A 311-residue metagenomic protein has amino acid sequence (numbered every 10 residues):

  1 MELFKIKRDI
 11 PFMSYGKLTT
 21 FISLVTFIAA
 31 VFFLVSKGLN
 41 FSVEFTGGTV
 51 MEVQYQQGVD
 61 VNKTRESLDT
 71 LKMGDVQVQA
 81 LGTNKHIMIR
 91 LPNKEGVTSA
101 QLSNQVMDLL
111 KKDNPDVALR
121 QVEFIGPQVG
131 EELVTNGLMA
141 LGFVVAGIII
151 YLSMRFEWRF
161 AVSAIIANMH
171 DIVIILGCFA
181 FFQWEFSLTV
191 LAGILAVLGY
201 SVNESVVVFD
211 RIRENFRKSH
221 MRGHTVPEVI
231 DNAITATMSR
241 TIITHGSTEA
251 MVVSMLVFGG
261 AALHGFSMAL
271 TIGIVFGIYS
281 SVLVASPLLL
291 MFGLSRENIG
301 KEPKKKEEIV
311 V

Functional and structural regions predicted by a protein language model:
M1-V311: A structural signal for conserved, well-ordered secondary-structure elements that form binding/interaction cores
